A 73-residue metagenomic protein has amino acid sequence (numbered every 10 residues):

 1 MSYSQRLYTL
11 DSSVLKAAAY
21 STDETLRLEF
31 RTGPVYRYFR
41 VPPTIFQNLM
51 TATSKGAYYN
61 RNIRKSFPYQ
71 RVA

Functional and structural regions predicted by a protein language model:
S2-A73: Acidic/histidine-enriched, beta-strand-rich ligand/metal-binding domains
